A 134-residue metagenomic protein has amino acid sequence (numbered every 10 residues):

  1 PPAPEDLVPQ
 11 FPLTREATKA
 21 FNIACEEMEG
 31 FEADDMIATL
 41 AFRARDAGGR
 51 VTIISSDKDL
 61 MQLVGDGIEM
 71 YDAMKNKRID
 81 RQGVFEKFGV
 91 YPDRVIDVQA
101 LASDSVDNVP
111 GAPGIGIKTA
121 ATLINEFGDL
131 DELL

Functional and structural regions predicted by a protein language model:
P2-L134: Extended two-metal-dependent nuclease catalytic cores across DNA- and RNA-processing enzymes
